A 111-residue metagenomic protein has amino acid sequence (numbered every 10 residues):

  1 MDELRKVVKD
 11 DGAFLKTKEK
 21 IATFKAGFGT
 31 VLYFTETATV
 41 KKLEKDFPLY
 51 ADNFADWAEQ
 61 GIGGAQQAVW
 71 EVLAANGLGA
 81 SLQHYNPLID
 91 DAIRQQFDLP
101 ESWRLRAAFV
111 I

Functional and structural regions predicted by a protein language model:
M1-I62: Glycine/small-residue-rich phosphate/adenosyl-binding loop
D2-L4, F97-I111: A glycine-rich helix N-cap at a beta->alpha junction
E19-A22, W70, Q95-L99: A generic local secondary-structure boundary/capping motif
G27-T30, N76, L105-A107: Generic beta-strand structural signal
V31, T37, F47-R94: Small-aliphatic-rich amphipathic alpha-helix that forms the alpha element of a beta-alpha
